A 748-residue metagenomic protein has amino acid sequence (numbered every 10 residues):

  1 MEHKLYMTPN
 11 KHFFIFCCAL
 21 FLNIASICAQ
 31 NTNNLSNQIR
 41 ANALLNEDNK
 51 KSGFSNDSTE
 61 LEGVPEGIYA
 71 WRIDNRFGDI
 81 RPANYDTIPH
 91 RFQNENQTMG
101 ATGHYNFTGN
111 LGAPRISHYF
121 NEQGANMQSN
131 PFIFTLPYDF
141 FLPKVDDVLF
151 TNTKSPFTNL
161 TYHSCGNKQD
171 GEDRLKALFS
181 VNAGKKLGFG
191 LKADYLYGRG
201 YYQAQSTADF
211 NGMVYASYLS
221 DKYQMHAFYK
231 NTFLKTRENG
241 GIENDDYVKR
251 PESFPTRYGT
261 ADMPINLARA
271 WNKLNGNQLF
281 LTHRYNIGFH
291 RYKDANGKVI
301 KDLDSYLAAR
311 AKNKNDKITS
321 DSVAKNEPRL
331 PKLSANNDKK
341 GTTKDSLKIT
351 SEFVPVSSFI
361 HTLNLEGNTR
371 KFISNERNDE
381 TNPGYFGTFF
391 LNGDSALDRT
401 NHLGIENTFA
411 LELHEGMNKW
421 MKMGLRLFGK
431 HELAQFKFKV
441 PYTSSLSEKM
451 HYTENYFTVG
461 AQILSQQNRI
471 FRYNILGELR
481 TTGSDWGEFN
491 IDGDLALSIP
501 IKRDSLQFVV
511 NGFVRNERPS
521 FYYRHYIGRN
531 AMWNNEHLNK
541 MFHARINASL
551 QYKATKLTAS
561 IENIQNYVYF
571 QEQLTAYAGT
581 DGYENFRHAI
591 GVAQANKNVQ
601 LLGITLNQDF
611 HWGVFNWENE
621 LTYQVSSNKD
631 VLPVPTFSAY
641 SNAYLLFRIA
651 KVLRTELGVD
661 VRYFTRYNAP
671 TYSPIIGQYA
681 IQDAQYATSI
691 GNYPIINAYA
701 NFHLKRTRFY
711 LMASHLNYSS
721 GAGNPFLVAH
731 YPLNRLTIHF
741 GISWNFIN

Functional and structural regions predicted by a protein language model:
M1-L35, T707, M712, R735-L736 (+1 more regions): Bacterial Sec-dependent N-terminal signal peptides
T8, I15, L22, T153-S155 (+2 more regions): A generic structural signal for short, non-catalytic loop/turn and secondary-structure boundary residues
H12, Y229, I265-K314, D338-N748: Exposed, low-structure sequence patches enriched in small/polar residues
C17, N23, N167, R199-Q203 (+2 more regions): A generic structural signal for short coil/turn motifs at secondary-structure boundaries
Q30-F280, R284-Y306, A496-L506, I690 (+3 more regions): Membrane-proximal, glycine/serine-rich, low-complexity loop/turn segments characteristic of large bacterial
R40-E122, Y292, A309-D321, K325-N375 (+4 more regions): Long, acidic/serine-threonine-rich intrinsically disordered regions with weak helical/coil propensity that act as
Q128-F134, L149, T161-S164, L187-G188 (+7 more regions): N-terminal start-of-chain detector that recognizes signal peptides and the immediate post-cleavage beginning
